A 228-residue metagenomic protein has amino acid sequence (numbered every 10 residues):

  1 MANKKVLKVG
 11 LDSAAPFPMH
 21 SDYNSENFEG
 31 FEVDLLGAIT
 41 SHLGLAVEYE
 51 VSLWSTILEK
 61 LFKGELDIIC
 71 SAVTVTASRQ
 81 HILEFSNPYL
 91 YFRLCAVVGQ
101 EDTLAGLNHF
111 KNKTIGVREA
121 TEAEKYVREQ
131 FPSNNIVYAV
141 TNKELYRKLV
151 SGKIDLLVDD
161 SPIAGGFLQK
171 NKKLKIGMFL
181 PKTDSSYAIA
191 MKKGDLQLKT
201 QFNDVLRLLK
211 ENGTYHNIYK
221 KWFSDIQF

Functional and structural regions predicted by a protein language model:
M1-V73, H81, Y138, N212: Extracytoplasmic small-molecule ligand-binding "clamshell" domains of the periplasmic binding protein/Venus flytrap
L7-D12, V97, T114-G116, L157 (+1 more regions): Short, well-ordered beta-strand segments
S13, L90-V98, G165-R207, D225-F228: Periplasmic-binding protein-like
F31, D160, G194-L208, T214 (+1 more regions): Short amphipathic alpha-helical coupling segments at ligand-binding clamshell hinges and other catalytic/signaling
I39, L61-F62, F110, L149-V150 (+2 more regions): Hydrophobic residues within well-ordered alpha-helices
S52, E122-A139, K172-P181, R207-F228: Ligand-binding clefts/hinges and TM-proximal coupling segments of bilobed small-molecule sensing domains
T56-E59, S71-I82, Y126, V150-S151 (+1 more regions): A ligand-binding cleft/hinge motif common to bilobed small-molecule-binding domains
V98-I115: Flexible hinge/capping segments at coil-to-helix
